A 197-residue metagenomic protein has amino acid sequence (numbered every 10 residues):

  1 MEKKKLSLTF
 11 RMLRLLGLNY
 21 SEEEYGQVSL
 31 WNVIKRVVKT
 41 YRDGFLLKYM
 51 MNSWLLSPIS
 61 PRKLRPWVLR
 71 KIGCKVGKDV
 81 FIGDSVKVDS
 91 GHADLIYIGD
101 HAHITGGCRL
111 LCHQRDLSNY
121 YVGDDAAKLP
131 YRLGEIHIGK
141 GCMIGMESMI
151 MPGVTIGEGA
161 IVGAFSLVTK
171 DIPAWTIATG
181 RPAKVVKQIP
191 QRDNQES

Functional and structural regions predicted by a protein language model:
M1-I72, Q114-S118, G141, R181-S197: Terminal amphipathic alpha-helical/low-complexity segments used for targeting or macromolecular assembly
W54, I72, V76, I96 (+1 more regions): Sequence/structural signature of small/polar-enriched beta-strand/turn repeats that build beta-strand-rich repeat
I59, F81-I82: Conserved short histidine dyad/triad with adjacent acidic residue
R65-W67, D84-T155, R181-P182, K187-E196: Flexible, glycine/small-residue-enriched loop-and-beta-strand segment within the central core of proteins
K78-D79, D100, K140, E158-G159 (+1 more regions): Short acidic capping loops at alpha-helix termini that bridge into adjacent secondary structure
D94, S166, A174-T176, K184: Glycine-centered loop/turn positions within well-structured domains that cap or flank conserved ligand/cofactor-binding
M143, I161, I177-T179: Short-chain dehydrogenase/reductase
